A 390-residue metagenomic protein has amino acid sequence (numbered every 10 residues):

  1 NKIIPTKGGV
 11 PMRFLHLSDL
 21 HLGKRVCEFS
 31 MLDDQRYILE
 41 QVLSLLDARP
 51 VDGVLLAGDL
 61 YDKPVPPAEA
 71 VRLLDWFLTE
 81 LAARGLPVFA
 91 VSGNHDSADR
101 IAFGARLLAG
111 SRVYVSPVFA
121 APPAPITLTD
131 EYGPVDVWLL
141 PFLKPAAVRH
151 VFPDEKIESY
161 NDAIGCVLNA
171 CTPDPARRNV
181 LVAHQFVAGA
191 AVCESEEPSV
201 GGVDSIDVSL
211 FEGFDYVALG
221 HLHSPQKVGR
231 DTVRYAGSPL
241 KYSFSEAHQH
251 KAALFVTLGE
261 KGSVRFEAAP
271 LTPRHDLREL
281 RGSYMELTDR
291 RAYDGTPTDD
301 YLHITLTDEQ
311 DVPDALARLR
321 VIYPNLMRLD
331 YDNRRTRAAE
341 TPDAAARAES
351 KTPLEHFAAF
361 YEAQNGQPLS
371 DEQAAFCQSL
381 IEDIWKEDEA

Functional and structural regions predicted by a protein language model:
N1-T79, A83, E372-A374, Q378-D383 (+1 more regions): N-terminal active-site segment of His-dependent metallophosphoesterases
L15, L55, F89, S116 (+5 more regions): Hydrophobic/aromatic beta-strand patches that form the interior of the parallel beta-sheet core in alpha/beta enzyme
D19, L39, D59, L74 (+7 more regions): Divalent metal-coordination and catalytic microenvironments
A48, G53, L258-A390: Accessory, non-catalytic peripheral segments of nucleic-acid enzymes
P66, H95-G229: His/Asp/Glu-rich metal-coordinating catalytic cores of metallo-dependent phosphodiesterases/hydrolases acting on
A83-V88, R177: A short helix->loop->beta-strand "cap" motif at the edges of active sites that frequently abuts
P125-T127, F255-T257, T305: Short, well-ordered beta-strand micro-motif
V208, D215-L271: A conserved active-site cap/scaffold subdomain adjacent to cofactor or substrate pockets
